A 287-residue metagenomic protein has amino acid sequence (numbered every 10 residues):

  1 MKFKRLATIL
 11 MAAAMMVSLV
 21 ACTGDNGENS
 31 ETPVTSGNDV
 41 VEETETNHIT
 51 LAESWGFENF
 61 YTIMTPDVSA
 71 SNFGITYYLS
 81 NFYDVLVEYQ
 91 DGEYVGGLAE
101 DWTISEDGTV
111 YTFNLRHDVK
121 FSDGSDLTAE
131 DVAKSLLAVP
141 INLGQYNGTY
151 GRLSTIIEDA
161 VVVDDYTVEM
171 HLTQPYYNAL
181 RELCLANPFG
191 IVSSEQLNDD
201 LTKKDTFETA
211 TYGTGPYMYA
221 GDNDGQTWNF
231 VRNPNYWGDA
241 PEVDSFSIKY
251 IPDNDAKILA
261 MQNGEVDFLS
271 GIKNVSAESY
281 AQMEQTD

Functional and structural regions predicted by a protein language model:
S18-A21: C-terminal motif of bacterial Sec signal peptides marking the signal peptidase cleavage site
T23-D25: Bacterial signal peptide processing site
E45-G56, V110-N114, V132-L136, V168-M170 (+4 more regions): Short, well-ordered beta-strand elements
A52-I104, L137, Y212: N-terminal lobe/hinge region of extracytoplasmic solute-binding protein
N72-F73, L185-P241, S245: Gly/Pro-rich hinge or "lid" segments in bacterial periplasmic/extracellular proteins
E100-Q145, E169, K257-A260: Aromatic- and charge-enriched surface segment that lines or borders ligand/interaction sites
T149-Q196: Surface-exposed binding/hinge segments that line and control ligand-binding clefts or catalytic entry sites
P234-S279: Ligand-site clamp/hinge motif
